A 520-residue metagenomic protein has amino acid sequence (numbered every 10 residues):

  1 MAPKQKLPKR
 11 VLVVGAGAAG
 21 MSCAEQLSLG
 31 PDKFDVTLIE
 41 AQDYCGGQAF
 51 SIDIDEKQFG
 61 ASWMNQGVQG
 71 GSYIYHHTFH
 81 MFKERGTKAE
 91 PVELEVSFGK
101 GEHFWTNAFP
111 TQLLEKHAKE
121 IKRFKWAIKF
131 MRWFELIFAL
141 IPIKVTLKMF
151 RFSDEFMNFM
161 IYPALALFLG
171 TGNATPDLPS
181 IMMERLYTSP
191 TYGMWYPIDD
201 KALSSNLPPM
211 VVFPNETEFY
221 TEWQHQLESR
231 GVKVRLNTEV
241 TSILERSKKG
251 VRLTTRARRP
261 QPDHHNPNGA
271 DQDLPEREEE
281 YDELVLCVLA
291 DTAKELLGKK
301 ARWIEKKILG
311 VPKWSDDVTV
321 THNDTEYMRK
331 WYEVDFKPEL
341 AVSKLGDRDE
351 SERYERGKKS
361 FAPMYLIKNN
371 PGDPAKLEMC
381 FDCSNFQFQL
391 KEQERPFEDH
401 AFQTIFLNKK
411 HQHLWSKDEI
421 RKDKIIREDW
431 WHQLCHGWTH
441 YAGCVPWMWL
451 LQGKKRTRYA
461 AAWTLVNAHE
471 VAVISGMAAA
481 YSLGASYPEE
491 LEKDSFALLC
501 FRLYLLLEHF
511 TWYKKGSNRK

Functional and structural regions predicted by a protein language model:
A2-L38: N-terminal Rossmann-like FAD-binding beta1-loop-alpha1 element of flavoenzymes
A19, Y44, D291: Conserved Rossmann-like nucleotide-cofactor binding loop
S28-D55: Glycine-rich FAD pyrophosphate-binding loop
G30, T241-K422: Mid-domain catalytic core of redox enzymes that form a hydrophobic substrate pocket/lid adjacent to a catalytic redox
S51-F79: N-terminal glycine-rich dinucleotide-binding loop that anchors FAD/FMN and/or NAD(P) in oxidoreductases
S72-T191: Mobile amphipathic helical/loop "lid" adjacent to a hydrophobic cofactor/ligand pocket
A108, R356-G357, P363-K520: Conserved flavin/dinucleotide-binding core of flavoenzymes
T188-E283: Helical element adjacent to the flavin cofactor pocket in flavoenzyme catalytic cores
